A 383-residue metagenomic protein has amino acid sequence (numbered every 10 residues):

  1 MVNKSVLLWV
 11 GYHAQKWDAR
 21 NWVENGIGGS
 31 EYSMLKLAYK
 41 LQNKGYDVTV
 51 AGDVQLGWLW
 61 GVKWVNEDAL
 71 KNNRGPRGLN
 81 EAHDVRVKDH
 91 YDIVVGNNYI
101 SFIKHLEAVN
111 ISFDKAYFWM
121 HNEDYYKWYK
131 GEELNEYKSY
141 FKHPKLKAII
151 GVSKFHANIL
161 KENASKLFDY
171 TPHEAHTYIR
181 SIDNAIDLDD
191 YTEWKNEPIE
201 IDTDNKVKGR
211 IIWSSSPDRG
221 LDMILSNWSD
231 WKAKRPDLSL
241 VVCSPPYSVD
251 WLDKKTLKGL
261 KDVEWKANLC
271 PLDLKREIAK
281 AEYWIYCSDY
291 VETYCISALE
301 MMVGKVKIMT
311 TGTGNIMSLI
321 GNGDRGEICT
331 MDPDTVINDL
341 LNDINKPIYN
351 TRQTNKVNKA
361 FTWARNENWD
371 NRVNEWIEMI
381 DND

Functional and structural regions predicted by a protein language model:
W9, I150, P198-G220, L225-W228 (+2 more regions): Conserved donor-binding/catalytic core segment of Leloir-type glycosyltransferases
W128-K130, K161, T177-V207: Acidic anion/phosphate-binding donor-loop and adjacent secondary structure in glycosyltransferase catalytic cores
L146-T177, I186-Y191: A short, active-site helix/loop in glycosyltransferases that binds the activated sugar's phosphate group
S244, W251-D273: Nucleotide-activated donor-binding/catalytic signature segment of Leloir-type glycosyltransferases, i.e., the conserved
A279-T293, V306: Acidic donor-binding loop of glycosyltransferase active sites
K307-T310, M317: Short hydrophobic beta-strand element within catalytic cores of glycosyltransferases and related nucleotide-activated
M317-I344: Change "using UDP/GDP/dTDP sugars" to "using nucleotide sugars
M331, T335, T351-D381: A charged, aromatic-enriched C-terminal amphipathic alpha-helix characteristic of glycosyltransferases across folds
